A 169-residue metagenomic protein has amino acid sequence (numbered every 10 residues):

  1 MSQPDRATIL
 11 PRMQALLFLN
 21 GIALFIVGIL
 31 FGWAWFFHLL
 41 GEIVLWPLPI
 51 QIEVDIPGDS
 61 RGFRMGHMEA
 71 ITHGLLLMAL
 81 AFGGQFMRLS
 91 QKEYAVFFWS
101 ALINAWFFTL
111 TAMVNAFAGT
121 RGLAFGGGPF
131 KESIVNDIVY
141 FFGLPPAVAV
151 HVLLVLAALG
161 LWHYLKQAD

Functional and structural regions predicted by a protein language model:
M1-P11: Short, Lys/Arg-rich, polar N-terminal cytosolic tail immediately upstream of the first transmembrane signal-anchor
L10, E53-I56, S133: Helix-boundary and loop/linker segments of multi-pass membrane transporters
L17-L40, G62-G84, W99-A116, G143-L159: Hydrophobic cores of alpha-helical transmembrane segments in multi-pass integral membrane proteins
V44-R61: Perimembrane loop-to-helix junctions flanking transmembrane segments
L45, T109-G128: Juxtamembrane non-transmembrane "cap" segments at the membrane-aqueous interface of multi-pass membrane proteins
G84-W106, L165-D169: Cytoplasmic juxtamembrane regions at transmembrane-helix boundaries
T120-D169: Alpha-helical transmembrane segments of multi-pass integral membrane proteins, characterized by long hydrophobic
